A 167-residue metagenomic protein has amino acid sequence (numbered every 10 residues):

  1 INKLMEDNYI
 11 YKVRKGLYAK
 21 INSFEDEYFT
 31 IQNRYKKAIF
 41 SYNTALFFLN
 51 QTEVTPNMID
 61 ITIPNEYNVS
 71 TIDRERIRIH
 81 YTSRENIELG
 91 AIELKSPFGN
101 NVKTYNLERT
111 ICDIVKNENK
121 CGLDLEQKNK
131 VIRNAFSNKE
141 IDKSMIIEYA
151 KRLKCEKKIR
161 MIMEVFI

Functional and structural regions predicted by a protein language model:
I1-N8: Basic amphipathic alpha-helical segments that dock to polyanions
V13, L17-I167: Nucleic-acid-binding surface
